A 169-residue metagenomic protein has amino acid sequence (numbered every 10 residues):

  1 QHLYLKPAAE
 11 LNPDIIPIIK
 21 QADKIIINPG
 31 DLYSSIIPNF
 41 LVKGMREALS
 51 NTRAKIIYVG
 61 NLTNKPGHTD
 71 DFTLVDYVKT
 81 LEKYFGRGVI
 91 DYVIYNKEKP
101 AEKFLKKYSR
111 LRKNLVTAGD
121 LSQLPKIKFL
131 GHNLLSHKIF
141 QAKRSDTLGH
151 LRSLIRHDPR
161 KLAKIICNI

Functional and structural regions predicted by a protein language model:
Q1-Y33: Active-site gating loop/helix substructures
I15, I36-L41, K106: A short secondary-structure junction signal
I18, K43-N51: Catalytic-core regions built around general acid/base machinery
L32-S34, T63-G67, P100-A101: Short, catalytically relevant binding-site loops at active-site mouths
N39-R46, F72-Y77: Charged helix-capping and loop-helix junction motifs
R53-G67: Short, flexible loop segments at boundaries between secondary-structure elements
D71-I169: C-terminal functional extensions of proteins
